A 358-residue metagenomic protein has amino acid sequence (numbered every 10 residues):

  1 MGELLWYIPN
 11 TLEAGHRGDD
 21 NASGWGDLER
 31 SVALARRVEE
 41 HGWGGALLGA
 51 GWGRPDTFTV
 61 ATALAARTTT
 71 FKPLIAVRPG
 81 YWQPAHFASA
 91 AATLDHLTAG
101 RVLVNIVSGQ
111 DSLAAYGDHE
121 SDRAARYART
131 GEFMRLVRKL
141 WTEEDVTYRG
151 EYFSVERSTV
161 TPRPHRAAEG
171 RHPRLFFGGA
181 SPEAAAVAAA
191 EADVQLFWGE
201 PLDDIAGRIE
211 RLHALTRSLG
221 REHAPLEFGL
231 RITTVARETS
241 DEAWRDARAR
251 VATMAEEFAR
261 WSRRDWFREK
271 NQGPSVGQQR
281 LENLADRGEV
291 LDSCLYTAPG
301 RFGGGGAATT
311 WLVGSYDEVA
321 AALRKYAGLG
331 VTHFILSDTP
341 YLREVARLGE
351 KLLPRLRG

Functional and structural regions predicted by a protein language model:
M1-T70, A168-P173: N-terminal beta1-alpha1-beta2 module of alpha/beta enzyme domains
G2-T11, R123-A168, L202-A327: An alpha-helical appendage that flanks or caps ligand/catalytic pockets
L4-I8, A46-L48, K72-V77, V102-I106 (+4 more regions): Hydrophobic faces of well-ordered beta-strands that scaffold small-molecule active sites in alpha/beta enzyme cores
I8-E29, A76-A85, R166, G170-A180 (+2 more regions): Active-site mouth loops of central-metabolism enzymes
R30-G49, V187, E191-Q195, K325-T332: Catalytic domains of carbohydrate-active enzymes, especially glycoside hydrolases
R36-E40, A61-T70, A91, D95-V102 (+3 more regions): Acidic (Asp/Glu)-rich catalytic clusters
V38, G42, L64, L94 (+8 more regions): Conserved, mostly hydrophobic/aromatic
T57-I75, R129, F133, R217-S218 (+1 more regions): Alpha-helix-loop-beta-strand connector modules within alpha/beta enzyme cores
